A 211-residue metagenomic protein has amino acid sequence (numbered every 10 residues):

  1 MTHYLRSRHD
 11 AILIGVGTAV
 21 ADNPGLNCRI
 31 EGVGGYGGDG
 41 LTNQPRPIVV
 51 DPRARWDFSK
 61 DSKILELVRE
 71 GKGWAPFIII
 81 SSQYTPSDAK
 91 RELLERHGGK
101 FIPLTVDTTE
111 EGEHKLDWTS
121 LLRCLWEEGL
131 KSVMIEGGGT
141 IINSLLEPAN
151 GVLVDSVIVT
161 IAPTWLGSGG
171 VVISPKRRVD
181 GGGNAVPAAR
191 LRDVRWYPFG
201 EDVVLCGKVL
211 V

Functional and structural regions predicted by a protein language model:
M1-V211: Enzymes that bind and transform nitrogen-containing heteroaromatic metabolites
